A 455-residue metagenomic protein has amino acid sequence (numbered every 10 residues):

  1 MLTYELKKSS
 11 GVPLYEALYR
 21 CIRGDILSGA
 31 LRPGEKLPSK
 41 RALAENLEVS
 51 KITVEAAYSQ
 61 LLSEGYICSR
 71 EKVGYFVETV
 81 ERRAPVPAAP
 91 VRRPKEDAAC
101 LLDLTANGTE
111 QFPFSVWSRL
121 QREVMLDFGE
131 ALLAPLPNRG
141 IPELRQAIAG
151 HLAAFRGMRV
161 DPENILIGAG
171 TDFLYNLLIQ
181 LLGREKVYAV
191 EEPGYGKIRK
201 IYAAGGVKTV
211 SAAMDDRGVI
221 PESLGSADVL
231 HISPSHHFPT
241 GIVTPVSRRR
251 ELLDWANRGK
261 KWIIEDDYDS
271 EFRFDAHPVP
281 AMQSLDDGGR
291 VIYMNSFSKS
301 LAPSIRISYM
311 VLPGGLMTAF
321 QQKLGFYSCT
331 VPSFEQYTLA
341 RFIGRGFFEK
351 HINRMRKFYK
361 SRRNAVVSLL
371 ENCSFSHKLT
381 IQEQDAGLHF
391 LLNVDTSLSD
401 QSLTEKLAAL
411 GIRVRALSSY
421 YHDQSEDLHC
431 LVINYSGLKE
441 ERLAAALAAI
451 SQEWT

Functional and structural regions predicted by a protein language model:
M1-V124, F128, L133, L144-Q146 (+11 more regions): N-terminal basic, amphipathic alpha-helical segments
K72, S284-A319: Active-site PLP attachment segment
A131-G259, S270-F272, H277-L285, I292 (+2 more regions): Conserved core of the PLP fold type I
V190, I264-E265: Hydrophobic residues in beta-strands of the RecA-like P-loop NTPase core, especially within AAA+ ATPase
K261, V291, L379, I412: Short, conserved active-site loop motifs that form the nucleotide-linked donor/cofactor pocket
